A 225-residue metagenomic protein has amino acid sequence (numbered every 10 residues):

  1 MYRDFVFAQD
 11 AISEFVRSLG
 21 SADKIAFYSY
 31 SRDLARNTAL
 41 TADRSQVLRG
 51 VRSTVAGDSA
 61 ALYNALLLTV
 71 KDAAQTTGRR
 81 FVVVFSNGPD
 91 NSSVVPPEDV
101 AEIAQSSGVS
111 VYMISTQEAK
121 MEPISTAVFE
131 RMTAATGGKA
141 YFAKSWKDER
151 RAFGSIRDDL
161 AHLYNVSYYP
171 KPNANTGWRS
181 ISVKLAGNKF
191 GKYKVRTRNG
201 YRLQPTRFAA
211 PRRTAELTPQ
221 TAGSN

Functional and structural regions predicted by a protein language model:
M1-N225: Scaffold/interface architecture of coatomer-like assemblies
